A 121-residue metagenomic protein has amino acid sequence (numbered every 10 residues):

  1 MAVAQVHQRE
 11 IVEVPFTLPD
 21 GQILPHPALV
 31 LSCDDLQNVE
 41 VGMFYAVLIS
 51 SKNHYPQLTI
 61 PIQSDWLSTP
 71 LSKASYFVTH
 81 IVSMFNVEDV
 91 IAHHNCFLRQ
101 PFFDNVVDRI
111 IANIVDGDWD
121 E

Functional and structural regions predicted by a protein language model:
A4, W66-E121: C-terminal terminal-subdomain/extension
F16, C33, I81: Residues immediately flanking
T17-G21: Short, charged beta-turn/beta-strand-edge "cap" motif at the junction between a beta-strand and an adjacent loop
Q22-W66: Compact nucleic-acid interaction/catalytic patches
